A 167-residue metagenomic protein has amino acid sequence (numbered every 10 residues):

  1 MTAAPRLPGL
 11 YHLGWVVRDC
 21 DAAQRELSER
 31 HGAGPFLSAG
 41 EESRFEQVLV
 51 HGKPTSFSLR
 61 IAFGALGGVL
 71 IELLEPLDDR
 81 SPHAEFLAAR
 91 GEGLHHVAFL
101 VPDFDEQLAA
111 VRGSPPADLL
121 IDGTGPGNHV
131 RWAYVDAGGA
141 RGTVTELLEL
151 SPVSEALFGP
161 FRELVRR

Functional and structural regions predicted by a protein language model:
M1-R6, A84-R90: Short, flexible, solvent-exposed loop/turn segments with mixed acidic/basic and small polar residues
M1-R6, W15, E72, A109-R167: Vicinal oxygen chelate
T2-V50: Long, hydrophobic N-terminal alpha-helical segment
R6-G9, S56, R90-G93: Short glycine-enriched loop/turn motifs at secondary-structure junctions
Y11, A62, H95: Residue-level detector of short, conserved catalytic/binding motifs and their immediate flanks
V17-R25, E29-P35, L66-V69, L77-P82 (+1 more regions): Vicinal oxygen chelate
G34-E85, N128-V153: Conserved short beta-strand elements that form part of the metal-binding/catalytic scaffold of enzyme active sites
Q47, S56, G93, E155 (+1 more regions): Solvent-exposed, non-transmembrane amphipathic alpha-helical segments
